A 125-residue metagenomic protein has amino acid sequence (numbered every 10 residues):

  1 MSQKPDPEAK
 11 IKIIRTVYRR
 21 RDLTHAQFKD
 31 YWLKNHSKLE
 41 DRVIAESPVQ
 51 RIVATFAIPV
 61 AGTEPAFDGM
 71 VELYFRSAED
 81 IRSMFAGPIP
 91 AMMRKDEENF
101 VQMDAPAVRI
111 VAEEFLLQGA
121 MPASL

Functional and structural regions predicted by a protein language model:
M1-L125: Macromolecular interaction modules
